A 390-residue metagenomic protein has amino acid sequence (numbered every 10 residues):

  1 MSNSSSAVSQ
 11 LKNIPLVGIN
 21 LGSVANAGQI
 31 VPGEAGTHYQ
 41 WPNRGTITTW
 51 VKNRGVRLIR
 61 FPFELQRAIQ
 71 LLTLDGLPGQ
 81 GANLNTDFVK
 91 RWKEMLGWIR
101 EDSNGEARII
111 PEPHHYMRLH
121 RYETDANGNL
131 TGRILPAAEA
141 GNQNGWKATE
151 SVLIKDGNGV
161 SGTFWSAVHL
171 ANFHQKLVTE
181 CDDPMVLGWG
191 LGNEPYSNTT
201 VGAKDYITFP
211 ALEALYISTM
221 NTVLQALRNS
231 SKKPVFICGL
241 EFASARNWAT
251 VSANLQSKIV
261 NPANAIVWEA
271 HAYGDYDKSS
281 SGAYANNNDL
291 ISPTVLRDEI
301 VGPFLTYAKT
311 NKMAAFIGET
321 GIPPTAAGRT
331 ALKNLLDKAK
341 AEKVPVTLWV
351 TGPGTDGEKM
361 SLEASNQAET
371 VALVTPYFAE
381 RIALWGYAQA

Functional and structural regions predicted by a protein language model:
M1-L58, T73-G79, L384: N-terminal carbohydrate-binding accessory modules
S2-Q10, R44-N53, K93-E101, L177-T179 (+2 more regions): Short amphipathic alpha-helices and their capping/turn segments at secondary-structure boundaries
I14-L16, V56-L58, E106-R108, P184-V186 (+3 more regions): Structural motif
I19-S23, F61-L65, P111-M117, G190-N193 (+4 more regions): A cross-domain feature marking catalytic cores of carbohydrate-active enzymes and several ubiquitous metabolic/repair
S23-A27, L65-I69, M117-L119, P195 (+3 more regions): Feature marks short, surface-exposed loop/turn motifs that line or immediately flank catalytic pockets and channel
V31-Q40, V152, G157-G188, G192-P345 (+1 more regions): Extracellular glycoside hydrolase catalytic/binding regions
P42-R121, A126-G128, G132-R133, E213-F236 (+1 more regions): Aromatic-lined substrate-binding rim segments of carbohydrate-active enzymes
L74-D75, G79, N83, Y116-V160 (+3 more regions): Aromatic- and acidic-residue-enriched segments that line the glycan-binding/catalytic groove of carbohydrate-active
